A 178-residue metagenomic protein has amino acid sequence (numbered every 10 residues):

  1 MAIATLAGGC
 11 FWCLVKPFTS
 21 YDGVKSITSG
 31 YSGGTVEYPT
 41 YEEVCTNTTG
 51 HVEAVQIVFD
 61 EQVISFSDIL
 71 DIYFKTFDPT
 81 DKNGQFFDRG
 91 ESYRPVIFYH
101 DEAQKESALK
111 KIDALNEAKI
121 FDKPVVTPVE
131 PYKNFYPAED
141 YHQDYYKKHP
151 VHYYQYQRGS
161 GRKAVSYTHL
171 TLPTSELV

Functional and structural regions predicted by a protein language model:
M1-L170: Flexible coil/turn and secondary-structure edge motifs
H169-V178: Single conserved hydrophobic/aromatic residue that forms the stacking wall/gate of nucleotide- or nucleobase-binding
